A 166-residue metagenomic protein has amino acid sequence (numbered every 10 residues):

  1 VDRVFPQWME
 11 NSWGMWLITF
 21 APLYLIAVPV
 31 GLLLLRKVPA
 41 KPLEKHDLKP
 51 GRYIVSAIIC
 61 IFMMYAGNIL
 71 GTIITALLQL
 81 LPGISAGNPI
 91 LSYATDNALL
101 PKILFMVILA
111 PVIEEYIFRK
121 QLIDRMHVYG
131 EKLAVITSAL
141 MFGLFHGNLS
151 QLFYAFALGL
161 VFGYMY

Functional and structural regions predicted by a protein language model:
V1-L35: Alpha-helical transmembrane segments in multi-pass membrane proteins
V1-W8, L70, V161, Y166: Short intrinsically disordered, low-complexity coil segments enriched in acidic
F5-E10, G14, A40, I123-D124 (+1 more regions): Conserved, well-structured beta-alpha core segment at the onset of a catalytic domain
W8-E10, K45-Y116, I123-H127: Juxtamembrane helix-loop-helix connectors linking adjacent transmembrane helices in multi-pass membrane enzymes
G14-P22, G51-I59, P101-K102, L133-T137 (+1 more regions): Alpha-helical transmembrane segments of integral membrane proteins
M15-L23, A27, I59-M64, F105-M106 (+2 more regions): Alpha-helical transmembrane segments of multi-pass integral membrane proteins
V30-K41, M165-Y166: Structural signal for the C-terminal ends of transmembrane alpha-helices and the immediately following loop
K102-Y166: Transmembrane helix-loop-helix hairpins at the membrane interface of multi-pass integral membrane proteins
